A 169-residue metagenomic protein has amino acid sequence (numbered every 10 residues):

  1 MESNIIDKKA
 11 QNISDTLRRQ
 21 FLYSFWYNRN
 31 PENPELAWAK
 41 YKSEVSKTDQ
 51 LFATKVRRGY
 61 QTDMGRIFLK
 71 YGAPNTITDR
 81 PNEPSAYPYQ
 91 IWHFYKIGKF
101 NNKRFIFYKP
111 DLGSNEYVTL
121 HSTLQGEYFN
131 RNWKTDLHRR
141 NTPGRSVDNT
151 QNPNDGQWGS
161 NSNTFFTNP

Functional and structural regions predicted by a protein language model:
M1-P169: Residues within mature, well-folded domains
